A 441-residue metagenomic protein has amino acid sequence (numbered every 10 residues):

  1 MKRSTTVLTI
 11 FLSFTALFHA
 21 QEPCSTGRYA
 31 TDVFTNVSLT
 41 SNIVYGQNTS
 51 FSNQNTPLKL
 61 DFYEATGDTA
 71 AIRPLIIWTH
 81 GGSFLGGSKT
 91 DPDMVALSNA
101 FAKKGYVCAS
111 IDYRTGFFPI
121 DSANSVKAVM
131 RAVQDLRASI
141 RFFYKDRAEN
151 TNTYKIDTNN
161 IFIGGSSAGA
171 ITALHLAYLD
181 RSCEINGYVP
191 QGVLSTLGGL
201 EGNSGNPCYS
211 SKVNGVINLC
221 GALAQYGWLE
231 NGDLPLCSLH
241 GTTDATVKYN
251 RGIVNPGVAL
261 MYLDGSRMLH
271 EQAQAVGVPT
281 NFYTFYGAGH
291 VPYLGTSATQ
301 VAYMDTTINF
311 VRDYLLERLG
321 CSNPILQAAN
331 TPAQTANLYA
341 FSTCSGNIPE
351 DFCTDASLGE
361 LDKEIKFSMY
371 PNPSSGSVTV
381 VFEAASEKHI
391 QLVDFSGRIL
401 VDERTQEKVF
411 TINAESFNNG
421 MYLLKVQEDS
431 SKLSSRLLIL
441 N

Functional and structural regions predicted by a protein language model:
M1-T26, A356-E364, N372, L423 (+2 more regions): Bacterial Sec-dependent N-terminal signal peptides
E22-A70: N-terminal cap/lid segment of alpha/beta-hydrolase-fold proteins
D68-R73, G81-I120, Y226, A245-Y249: Short substrate-entry loop that stabilizes the transition state in hydrolases
K89-T90, L97, R114-D146, N150-Y154 (+1 more regions): Catalytic nucleophile-loop/oxyanion-hole region of alpha/beta-hydrolase and closely related hydrolase-like folds
A138-G232: Primarily recognizes the serine-hydrolase "nucleophile elbow" in alpha/beta-hydrolase and SGNH/GDSL folds
L234, L239-A288: Active-site-adjacent alpha-helix of alpha/beta-hydrolase-fold enzymes
R267-D355: C-terminal catalytic histidine-bearing segment of alpha/beta-hydrolase fold enzymes
L361-Y370, S374-N441: C-terminal outer-membrane/trafficking sorting elements
